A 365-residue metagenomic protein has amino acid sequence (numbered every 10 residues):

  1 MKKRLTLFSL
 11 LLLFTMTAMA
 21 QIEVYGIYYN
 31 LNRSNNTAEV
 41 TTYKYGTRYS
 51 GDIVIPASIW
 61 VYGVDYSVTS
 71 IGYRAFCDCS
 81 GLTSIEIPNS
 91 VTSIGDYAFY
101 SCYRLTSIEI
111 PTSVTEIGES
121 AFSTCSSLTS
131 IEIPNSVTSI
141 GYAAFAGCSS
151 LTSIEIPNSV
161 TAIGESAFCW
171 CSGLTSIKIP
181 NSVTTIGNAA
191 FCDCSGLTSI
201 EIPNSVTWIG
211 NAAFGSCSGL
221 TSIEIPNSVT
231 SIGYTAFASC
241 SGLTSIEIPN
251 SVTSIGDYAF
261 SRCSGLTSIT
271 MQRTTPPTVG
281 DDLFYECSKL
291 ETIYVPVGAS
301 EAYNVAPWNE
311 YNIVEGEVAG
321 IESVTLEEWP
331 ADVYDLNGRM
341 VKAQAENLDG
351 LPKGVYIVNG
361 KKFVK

Functional and structural regions predicted by a protein language model:
M1-K3, K353-K365: C-terminal tail/sorting-segment detector
K3-S9: Sec-dependent signal peptide recognition, specifically the positively charged N-region followed immediately by
T15-T17: N-terminal signal peptide c-region/cleavage motif recognized by signal peptidases
A20, Y303, G320-I321, G338 (+1 more regions): Terminal processing/anchoring signals of secreted or surface-associated proteins and related intramolecular
Q21-I27: Cleaved targeting-peptide boundary
R33-N36, Y49-S70, S80-S93, Y103-E116 (+9 more regions): Structural signature of tandem-repeat unit edges
Y73-A75, G95-Y100, G118-S123, G141-A146 (+6 more regions): Consensus positions within tandem repeat domains that build extended binding/scaffold surfaces
E315-N337: Residue-level detector of functionally pivotal "anchor" positions at catalytic/ligand-binding pockets or at interdomain
